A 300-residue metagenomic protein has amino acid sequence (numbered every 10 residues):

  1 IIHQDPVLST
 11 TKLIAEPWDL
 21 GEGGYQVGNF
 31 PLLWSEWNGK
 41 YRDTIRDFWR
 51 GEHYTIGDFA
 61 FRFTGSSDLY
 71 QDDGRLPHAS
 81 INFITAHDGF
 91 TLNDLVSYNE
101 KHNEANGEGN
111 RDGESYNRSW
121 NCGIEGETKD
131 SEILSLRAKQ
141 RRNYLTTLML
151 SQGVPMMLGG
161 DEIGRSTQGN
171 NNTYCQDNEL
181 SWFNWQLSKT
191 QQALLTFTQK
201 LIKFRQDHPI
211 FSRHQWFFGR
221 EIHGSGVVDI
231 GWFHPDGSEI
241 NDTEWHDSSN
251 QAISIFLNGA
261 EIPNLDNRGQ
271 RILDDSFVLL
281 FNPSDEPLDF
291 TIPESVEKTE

Functional and structural regions predicted by a protein language model:
H3-G159, G164, N172-Q176, P209-S212 (+6 more regions): Conserved alpha/beta catalytic core and glycan-binding cleft of carbohydrate-active enzymes
I81-N82, S181, I253-I255, T299: A broad, low-specificity signal marking well-ordered, structured residues that form hydrophobic/aromatic
D130-I133, N184-T190: Short histidine-centered catalytic/ligand-binding loop motif
T167: Conserved nucleotide- and phosphate/pyrophosphate-binding catalytic cores in adenylate/nucleotidyl-handling enzymes
Y174-W185: Acyl/amide activation-and-transfer machinery of modular secondary-metabolite enzymes
F183, L201-P209, S284-E300: C-terminal accessory region downstream of the catalytic core in glycan-modifying enzymes
K189-H246: Catalytic cores of secreted or luminal carbohydrate-active enzymes
W232-P293: Carbohydrate-binding surface patches
